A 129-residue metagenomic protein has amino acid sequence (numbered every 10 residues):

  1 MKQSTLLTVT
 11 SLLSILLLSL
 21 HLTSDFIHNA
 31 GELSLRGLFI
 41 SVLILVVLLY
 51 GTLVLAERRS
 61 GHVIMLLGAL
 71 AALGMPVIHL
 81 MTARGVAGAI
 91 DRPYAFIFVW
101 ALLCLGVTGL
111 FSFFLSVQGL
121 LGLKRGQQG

Functional and structural regions predicted by a protein language model:
M1-L6, L22-S34: Short juxtamembrane and helix-loop transition motifs at transmembrane-helix boundaries in membrane proteins
Q3-V9, T52-L53, L102-G129: Membrane-water interface at the C-terminal end of transmembrane alpha helices
L6-S19: Alpha-helical transmembrane segments
L17-H28, L70-G85: C-terminal TM-helix exit segments that contain a strictly Trp-centered aromatic cap at the helix terminus
N29-L33, I78-A101: Interfacial non-cytosolic loop connecting adjacent transmembrane helices
A30-I44: Loop-to-helix transition at the N-terminal end of transmembrane alpha-helices
I44-G51: Hydrophobic, membrane-inserted alpha-helices
T52-V77: Loop-to-transmembrane helix junctions at the membrane interface
